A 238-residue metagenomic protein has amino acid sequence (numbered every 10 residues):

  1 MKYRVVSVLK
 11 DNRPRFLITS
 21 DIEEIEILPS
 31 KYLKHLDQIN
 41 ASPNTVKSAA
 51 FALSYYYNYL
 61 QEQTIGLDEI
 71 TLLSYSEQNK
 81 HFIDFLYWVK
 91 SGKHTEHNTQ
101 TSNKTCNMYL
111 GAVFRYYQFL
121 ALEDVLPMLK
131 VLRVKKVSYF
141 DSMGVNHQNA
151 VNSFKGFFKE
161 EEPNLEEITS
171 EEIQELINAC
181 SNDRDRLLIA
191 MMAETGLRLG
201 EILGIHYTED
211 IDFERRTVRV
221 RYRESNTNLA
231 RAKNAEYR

Functional and structural regions predicted by a protein language model:
M1-P43, K47-S54, Q61: Basic/aromatic DNA-contact patch characteristic of tyrosine site-specific recombinases
P29-N44, L53-M143, E175-N178: N-terminal core-binding DNA-recognition domain of tyrosine recombinases/integrases
V46, A50, L110, R186-A193: Short, well-structured alpha-helical segments
M108, F114, R184-D185, L197-L199 (+1 more regions): Short, cationic motifs built from Arg/Lys/His that form the positively charged side of catalytic pockets
L122-D124, M192-T217: Short, charged phosphate-coordinating catalytic segments
L126-S170: Flexible interdomain linker/hinge and immediately adjacent N-terminus of the catalytic tyrosine-recombinase domain
E166-L199: Basic, Lys/Arg- and aromatic-enriched nucleic-acid-binding interface segment
G204-R238: Conserved tyrosine-mediated DNA breakage-rejoining catalytic core shared by Y-recombinases
